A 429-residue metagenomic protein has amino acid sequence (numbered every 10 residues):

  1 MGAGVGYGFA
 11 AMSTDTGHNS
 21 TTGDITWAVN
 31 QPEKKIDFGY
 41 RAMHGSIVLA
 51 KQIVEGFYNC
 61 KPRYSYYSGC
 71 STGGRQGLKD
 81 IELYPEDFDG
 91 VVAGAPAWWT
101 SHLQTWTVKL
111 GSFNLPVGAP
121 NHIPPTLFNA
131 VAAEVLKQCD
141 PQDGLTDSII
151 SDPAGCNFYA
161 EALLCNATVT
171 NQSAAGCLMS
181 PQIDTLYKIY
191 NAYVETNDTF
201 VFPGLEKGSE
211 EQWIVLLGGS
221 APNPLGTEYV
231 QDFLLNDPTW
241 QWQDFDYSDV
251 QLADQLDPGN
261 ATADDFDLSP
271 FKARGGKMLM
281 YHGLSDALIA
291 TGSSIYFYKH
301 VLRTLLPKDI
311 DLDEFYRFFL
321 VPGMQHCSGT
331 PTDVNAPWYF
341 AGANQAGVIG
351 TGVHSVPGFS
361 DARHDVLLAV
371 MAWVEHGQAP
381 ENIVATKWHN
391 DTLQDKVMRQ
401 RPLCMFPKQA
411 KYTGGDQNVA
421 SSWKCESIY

Functional and structural regions predicted by a protein language model:
M1-Y429: C-terminal His-loop and adjacent cap/lid subdomain of alpha/beta-hydrolase
